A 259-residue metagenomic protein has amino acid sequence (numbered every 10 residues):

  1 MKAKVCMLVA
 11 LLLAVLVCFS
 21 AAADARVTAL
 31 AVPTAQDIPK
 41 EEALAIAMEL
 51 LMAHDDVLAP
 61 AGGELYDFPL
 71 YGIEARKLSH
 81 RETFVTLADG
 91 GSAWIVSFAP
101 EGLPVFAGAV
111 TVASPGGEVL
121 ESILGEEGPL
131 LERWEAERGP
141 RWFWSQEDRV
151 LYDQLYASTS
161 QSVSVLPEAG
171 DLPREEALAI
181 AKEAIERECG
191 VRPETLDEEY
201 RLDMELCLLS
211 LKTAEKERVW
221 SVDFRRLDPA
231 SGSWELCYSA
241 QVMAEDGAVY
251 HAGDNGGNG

Functional and structural regions predicted by a protein language model:
M1-K2: N-terminal secretory signal peptides that target proteins for export/translocation
V5-G259: Long, terminal "pre-/pro-" and other extracytoplasmic accessory regions that lie outside the mature folded/catalytic
